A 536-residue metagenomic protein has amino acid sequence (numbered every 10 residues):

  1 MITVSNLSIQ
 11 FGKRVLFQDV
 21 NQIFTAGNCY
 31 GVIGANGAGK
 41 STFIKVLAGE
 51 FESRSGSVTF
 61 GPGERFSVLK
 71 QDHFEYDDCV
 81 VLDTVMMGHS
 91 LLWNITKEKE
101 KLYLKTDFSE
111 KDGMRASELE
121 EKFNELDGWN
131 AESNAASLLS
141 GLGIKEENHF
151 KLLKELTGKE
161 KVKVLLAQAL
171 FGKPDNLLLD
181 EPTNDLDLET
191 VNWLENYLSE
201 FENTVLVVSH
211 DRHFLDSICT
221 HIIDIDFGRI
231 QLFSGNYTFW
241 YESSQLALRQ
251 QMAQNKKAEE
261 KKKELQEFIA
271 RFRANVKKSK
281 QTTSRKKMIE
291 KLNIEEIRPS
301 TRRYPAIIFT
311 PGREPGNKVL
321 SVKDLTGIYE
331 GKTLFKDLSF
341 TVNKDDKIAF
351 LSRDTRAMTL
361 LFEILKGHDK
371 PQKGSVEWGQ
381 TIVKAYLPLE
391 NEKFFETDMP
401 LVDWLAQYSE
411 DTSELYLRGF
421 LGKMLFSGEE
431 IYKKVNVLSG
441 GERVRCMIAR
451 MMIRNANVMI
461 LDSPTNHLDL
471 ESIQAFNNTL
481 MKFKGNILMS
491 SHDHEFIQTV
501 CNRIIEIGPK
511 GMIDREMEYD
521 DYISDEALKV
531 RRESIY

Functional and structural regions predicted by a protein language model:
M1-A253, G312-Y536: ABC ATP-binding cassette signature C-motif
Y103, Y241, A270-R273, K277 (+1 more regions): A structural signal for long alpha-helical coiled-coils and helix-turn connectors that form the cytosolic signaling
G113, L186-D187, T283-I294: Extended non-transmembrane interhelical loops and adjacent amphipathic helices of multipass membrane proteins
A136-L142, E267, R271, K287-L292: Short amphipathic coiled-coil heptad-repeat segments
Q251-R273, K278-K287, R303, S524-Y536: ABC ATPase nucleotide-binding domains
K277-Q281, K291-T301, E377: Proline-centered turn/helix-capping motifs that create local helix->coil transitions or kinks
I297-S321: Amphipathic heptad-repeat alpha-helical coiled-coil/stalk segments that mediate oligomerization, filament/stalk
